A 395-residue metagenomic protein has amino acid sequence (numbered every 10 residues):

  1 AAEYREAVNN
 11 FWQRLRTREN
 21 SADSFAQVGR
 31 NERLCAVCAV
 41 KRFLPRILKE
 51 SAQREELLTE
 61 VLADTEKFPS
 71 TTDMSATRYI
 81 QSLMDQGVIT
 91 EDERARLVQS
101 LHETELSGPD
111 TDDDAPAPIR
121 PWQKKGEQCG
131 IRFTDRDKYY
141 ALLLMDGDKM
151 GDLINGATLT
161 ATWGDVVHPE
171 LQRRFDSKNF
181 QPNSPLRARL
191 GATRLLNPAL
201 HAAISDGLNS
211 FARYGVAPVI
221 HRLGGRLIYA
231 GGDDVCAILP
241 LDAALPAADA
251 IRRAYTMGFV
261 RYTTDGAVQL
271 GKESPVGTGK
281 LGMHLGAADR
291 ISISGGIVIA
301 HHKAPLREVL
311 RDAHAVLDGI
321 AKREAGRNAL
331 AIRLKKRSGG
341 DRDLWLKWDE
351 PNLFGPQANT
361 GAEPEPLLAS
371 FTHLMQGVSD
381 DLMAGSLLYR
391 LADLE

Functional and structural regions predicted by a protein language model:
A1-G231, V235-E395: Regulatory/sensor and coupling segments of signal-transduction and defense proteins
